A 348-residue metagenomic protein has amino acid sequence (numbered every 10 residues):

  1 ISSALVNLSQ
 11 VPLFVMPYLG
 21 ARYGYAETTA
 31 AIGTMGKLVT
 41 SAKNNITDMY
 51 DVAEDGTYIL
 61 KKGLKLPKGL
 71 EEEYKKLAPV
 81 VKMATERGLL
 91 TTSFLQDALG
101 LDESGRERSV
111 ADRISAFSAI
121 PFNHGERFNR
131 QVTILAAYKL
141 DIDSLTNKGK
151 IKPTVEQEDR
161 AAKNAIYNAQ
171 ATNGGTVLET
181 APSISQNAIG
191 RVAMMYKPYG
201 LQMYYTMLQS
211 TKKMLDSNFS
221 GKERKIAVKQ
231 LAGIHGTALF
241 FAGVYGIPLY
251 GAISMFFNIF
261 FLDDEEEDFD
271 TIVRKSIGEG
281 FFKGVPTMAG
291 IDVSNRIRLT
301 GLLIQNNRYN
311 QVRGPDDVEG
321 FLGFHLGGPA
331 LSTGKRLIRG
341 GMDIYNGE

Functional and structural regions predicted by a protein language model:
I1-E279: Hydrophobic, often aromatic-rich secondary-structure segments at membrane interfaces
G24, S115, N129-V132, R298-T300 (+3 more regions): Small/flexible residues
Y196, G327-L337: Hydrophobic, well-ordered secondary-structure elements that form the walls of internal hydrophobic environments
Y204, Q209, Q305-N307, G341: Residues in flexible loops and secondary-structure boundaries
E223-I226, Q230-H235, D316-H325, E348: Inter-helical linker of Solcar repeats in mitochondrial carrier family
Y250-A330: Glycine-enriched catalytic-core subsegment of oxygenase/oxidase enzymes
I253-F256, L337, G341: Cleavable Sec-type N-terminal signal peptides
G340-E348: Hydrophobic alpha-helical segments
